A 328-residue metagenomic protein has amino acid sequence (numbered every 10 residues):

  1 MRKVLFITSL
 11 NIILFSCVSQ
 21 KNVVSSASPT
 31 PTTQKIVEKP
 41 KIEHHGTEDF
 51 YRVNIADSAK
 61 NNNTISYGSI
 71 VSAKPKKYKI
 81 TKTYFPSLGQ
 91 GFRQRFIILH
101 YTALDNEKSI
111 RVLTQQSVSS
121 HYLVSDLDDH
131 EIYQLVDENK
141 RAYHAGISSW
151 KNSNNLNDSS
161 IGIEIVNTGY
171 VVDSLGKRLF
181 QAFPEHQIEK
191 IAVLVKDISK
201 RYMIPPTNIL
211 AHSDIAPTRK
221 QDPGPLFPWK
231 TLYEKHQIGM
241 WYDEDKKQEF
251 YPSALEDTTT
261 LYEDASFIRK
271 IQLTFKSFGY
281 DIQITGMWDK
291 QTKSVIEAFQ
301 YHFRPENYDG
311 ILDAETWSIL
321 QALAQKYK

Functional and structural regions predicted by a protein language model:
R2-T8: Sec-dependent signal peptide recognition, specifically the positively charged N-region followed immediately by
I13-S16: C-terminal motif of bacterial Sec signal peptides marking the signal peptidase cleavage site
V18-K21: Bacterial signal peptide processing site
V24, S28-P205: Active-site-adjacent loop/helix surface patches within enzyme catalytic domains that shape the substrate-binding cleft
F85-P86, I110, S149-N152, L175-H186 (+4 more regions): Second-shell loop/turn segments in exported
L123-V124, P225-P252: Acidic, His- and aromatic-enriched active-site or binding-groove loops in soluble protein domains that engage sugars
I204-R219: Acidic/histidine-rich, metal-coordinating catalytic segments
T259-R269, K276-L323: Short acidic, glycine/serine/threonine-rich helix-capping segments at coil-helix boundaries
